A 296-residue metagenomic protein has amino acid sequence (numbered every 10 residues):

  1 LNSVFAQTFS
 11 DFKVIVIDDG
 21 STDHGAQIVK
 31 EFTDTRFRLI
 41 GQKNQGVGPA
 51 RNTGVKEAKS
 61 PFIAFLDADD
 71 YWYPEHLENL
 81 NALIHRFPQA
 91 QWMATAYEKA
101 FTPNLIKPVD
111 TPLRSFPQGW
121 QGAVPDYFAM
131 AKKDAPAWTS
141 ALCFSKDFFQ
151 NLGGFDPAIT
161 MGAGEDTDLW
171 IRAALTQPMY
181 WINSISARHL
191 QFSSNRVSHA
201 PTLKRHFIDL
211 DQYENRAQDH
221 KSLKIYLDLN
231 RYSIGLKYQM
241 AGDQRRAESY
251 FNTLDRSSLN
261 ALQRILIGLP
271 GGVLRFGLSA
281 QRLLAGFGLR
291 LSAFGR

Functional and structural regions predicted by a protein language model:
L1-K43: Acidic donor-binding segment of Leloir-type glycosyltransferases
Q42-A58, N79: Glycine-rich, basic loop-to-helix element that forms the pyrophosphate-binding segment of sugar-nucleotide handling
I63: Short aromatic/hydrophobic "clamp" motif used to bind/position activated sugar donors
D67-Y71, A96: The conserved acidic donor/metal-binding loop of glycosyltransferases
E75-D110: Conserved donor NDP-sugar-binding/catalytic core segment of glycosyltransferases
S115-P201: Conserved nucleotide-sugar donor-binding catalytic segment
Q121, I185-S193, S198-I225, Q244-S257: Catalytic core of nucleotide-sugar-dependent glycosyltransferases
D243-R296: Membrane-interface aromatic/basic loop that binds lipid-linked glycans or pyrophosphate carriers, typified by
